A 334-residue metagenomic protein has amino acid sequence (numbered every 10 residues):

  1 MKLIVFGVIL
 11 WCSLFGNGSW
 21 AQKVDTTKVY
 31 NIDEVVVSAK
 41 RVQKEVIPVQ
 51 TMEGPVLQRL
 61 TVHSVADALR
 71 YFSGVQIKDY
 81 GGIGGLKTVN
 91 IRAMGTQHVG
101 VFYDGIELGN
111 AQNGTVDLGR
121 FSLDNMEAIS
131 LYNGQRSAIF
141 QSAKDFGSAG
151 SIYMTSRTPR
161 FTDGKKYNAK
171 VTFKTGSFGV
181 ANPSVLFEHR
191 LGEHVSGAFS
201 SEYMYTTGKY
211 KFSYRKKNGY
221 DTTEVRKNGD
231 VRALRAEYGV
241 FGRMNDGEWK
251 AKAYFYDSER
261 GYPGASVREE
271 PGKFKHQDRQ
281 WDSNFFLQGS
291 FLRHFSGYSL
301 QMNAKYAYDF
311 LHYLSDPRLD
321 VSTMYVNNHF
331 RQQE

Functional and structural regions predicted by a protein language model:
V29-L60, T88: N-terminal periplasmic "start-of-domain" segments of outer-membrane beta-barrel proteins
K40, G134, T155, T172-F178 (+3 more regions): Outer-membrane beta-barrel pore domains and translocons
S64, L86, V116, A149 (+5 more regions): Transmembrane beta-barrel architecture of outer-membrane proteins
A66, R70-N110: Extracytoplasmic beta-strand/coil segments of soluble accessory domains associated with Gram-negative outer-membrane
L123-K170: A beta-strand signature from Gram-negative outer-membrane beta-barrel systems, especially the internal plug domain
Y167-V171, G197-F199, W249-A251, L300-A304: Transmembrane beta-strands of outer-membrane beta-barrel proteins
T175-Y205, K217-R260, S283-H294: Transmembrane beta-barrel wall of Gram-negative outer-membrane proteins
Y210, T223, K227-A233, G247-L300 (+1 more regions): Flexible loop and strand-edge segments within Gram-negative outer membrane beta-barrel domains
